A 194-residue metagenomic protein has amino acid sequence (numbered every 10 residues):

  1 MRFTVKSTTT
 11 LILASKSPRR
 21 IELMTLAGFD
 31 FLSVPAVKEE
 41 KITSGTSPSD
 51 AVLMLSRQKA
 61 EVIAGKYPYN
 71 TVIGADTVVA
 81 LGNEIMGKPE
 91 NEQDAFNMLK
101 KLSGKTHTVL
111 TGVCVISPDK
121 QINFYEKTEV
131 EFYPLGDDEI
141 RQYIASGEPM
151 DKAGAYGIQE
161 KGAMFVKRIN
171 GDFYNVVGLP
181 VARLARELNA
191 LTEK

Functional and structural regions predicted by a protein language model:
R2, K6-F29: N-terminal beta1-alpha1 ligand-phosphate binding loop
R2, T8-I12, T46-K194: Anionic-ligand binding patches
K16, A36, P118: Cofactor-binding loop segments of dinucleotide-utilizing enzymes, especially the Rossmann-like FAD- and NAD(P)+-binding
E22-L26, T43, G65-K66: Short loop/helix-cap segments at secondary-structure boundaries that form the rim of catalytic
G28-G45, Q121-N123, K127: Short glycine-rich, Thr/Ser-proximal phosphate-binding strand/loop in the N-terminal lobe of ATP-dependent enzymes
